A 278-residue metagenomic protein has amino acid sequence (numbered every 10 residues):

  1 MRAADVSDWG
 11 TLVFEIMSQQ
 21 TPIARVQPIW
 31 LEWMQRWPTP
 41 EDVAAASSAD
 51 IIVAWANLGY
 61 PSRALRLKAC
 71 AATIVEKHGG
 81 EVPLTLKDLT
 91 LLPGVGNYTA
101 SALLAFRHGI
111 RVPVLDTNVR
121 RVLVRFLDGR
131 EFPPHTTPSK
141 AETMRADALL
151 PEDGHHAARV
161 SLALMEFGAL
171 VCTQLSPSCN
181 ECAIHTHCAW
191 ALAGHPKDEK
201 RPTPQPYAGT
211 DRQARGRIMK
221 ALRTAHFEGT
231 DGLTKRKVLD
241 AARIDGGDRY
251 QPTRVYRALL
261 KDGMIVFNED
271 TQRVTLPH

Functional and structural regions predicted by a protein language model:
M1-R212, A221-L233, G246-R249: Catalytic cores of DNA base-excision repair glycosylases
L103, R254-A258, R273-P277: Residues in the recognition helix of alpha-helical DNA-binding motifs
K235-G246, R273: Small/polar glycine-rich anion-binding or flexible loop at a beta-alpha turn
R243-I244, D262, T275-H278: Auxiliary Fe-S-binding modules of radical SAM enzymes
D245-L260: Short amphipathic alpha-helical interaction segments
L260-V274: A short, conserved structural fragment
